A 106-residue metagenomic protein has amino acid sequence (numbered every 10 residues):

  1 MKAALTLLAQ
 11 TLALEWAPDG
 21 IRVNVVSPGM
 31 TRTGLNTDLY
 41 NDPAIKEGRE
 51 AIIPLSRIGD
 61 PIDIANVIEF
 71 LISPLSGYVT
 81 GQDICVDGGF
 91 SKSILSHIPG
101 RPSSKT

Functional and structural regions predicted by a protein language model:
M1, A9: Active-site helix of classical SDR
A4: Active-site His/Glu-centered metal-binding helix of metallohydrolases
L7, V25, E47-V79, G88: C-terminal helical subdomain
L14-P18, G77: Alpha-helical segment proximal to the catalytic Tyr-Lys
V23-V26, N36, G81, V86: Hydrophobic structural elements of the Rossmann-like NAD(P)H-binding subdomain that define the short-chain
P28-D38, K92: Short, flexible catalytic-loop segment of classical short-chain dehydrogenase/reductase
L39-I53, P102-K105: A short C-terminal helix-loop "cap" of Rossmann-like NAD(P)-dependent dehydrogenase/epimerase domains
E69, T80-T106: Short C-terminal tail/terminal secondary-structure segment of NAD(P)H-dependent dehydrogenase/reductase domains
